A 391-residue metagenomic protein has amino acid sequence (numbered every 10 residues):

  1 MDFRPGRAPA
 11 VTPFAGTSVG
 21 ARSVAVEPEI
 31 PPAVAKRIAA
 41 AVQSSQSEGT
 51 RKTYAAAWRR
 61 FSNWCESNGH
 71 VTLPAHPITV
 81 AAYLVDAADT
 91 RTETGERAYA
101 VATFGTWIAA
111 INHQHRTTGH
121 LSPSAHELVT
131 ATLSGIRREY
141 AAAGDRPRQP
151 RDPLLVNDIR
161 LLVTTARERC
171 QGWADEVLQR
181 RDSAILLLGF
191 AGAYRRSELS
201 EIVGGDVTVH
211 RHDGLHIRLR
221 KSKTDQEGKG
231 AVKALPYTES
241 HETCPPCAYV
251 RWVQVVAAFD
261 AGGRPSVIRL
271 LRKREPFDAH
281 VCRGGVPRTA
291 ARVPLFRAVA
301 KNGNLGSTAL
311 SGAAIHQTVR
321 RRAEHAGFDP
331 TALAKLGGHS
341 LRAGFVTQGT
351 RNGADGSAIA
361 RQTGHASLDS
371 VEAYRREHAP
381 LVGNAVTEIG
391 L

Functional and structural regions predicted by a protein language model:
M1-L391: Extended, non-catalytic subsegments within catalytic or DNA/protein-binding/adaptor domains
